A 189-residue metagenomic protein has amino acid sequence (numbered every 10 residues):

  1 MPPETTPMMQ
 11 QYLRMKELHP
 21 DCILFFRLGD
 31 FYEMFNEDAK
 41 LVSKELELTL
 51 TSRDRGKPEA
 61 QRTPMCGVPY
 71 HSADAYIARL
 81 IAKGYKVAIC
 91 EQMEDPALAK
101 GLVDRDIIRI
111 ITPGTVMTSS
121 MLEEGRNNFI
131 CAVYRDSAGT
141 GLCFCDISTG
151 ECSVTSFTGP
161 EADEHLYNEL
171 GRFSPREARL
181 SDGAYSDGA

Functional and structural regions predicted by a protein language model:
M1-A189: Basic, polar low-complexity surface loops/patches
